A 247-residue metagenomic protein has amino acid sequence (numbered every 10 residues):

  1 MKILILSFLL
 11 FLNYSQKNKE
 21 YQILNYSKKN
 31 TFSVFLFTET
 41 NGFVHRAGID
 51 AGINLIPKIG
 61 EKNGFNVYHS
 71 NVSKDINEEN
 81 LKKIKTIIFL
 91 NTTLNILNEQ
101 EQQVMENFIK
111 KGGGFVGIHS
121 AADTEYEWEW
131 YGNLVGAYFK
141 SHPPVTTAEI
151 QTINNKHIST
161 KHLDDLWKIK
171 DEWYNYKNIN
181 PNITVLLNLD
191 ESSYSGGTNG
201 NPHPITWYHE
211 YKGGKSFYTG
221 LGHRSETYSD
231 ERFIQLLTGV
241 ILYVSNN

Functional and structural regions predicted by a protein language model:
M1-Q22: Bacterial Sec-dependent N-terminal signal peptides
N18-F32, L55-K58, K62-F65, N71 (+2 more regions): Extracellular ligand-binding/catalytic regions of CAZymes and related secreted enzymes and adhesion modules
S33-F37, L81-E125, G213: Short alpha-beta junction capping motif
T40-F43, S73-I76, T92-I96, F115 (+4 more regions): Solvent-exposed loop/turn segments at secondary-structure junctions within structured extracellular/periplasmic domains
N41-I53: Glycine- and acidic-residue-enriched helix-capping/strand-helix junction motifs
I53, P57, Q102-E106, W128 (+1 more regions): Extracytoplasmic/secreted envelope proteins and their assembly/folding machinery, especially bacterial periplasmic
D123-V135: Glycine-rich, charge-decorated loop segments at or immediately adjacent to ligand/cofactor-binding or catalytic sites
A137, H142-G213: Catalytic beta-strand/loop cores that center a nucleophilic Ser/Cys/Thr and support acyl-enzyme chemistry
